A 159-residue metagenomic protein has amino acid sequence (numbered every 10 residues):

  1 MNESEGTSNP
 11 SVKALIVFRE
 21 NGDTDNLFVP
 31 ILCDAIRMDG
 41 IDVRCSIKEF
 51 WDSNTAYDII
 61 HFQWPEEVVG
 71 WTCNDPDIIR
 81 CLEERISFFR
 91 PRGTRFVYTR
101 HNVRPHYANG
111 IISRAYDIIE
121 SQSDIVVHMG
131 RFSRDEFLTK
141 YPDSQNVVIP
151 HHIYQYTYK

Functional and structural regions predicted by a protein language model:
M1-E49, Y57: N-terminal subdomain of nucleotide-sugar transferases
A14-E20, I78, R85-T94, Y141-H151: P-loop/Walker A phosphate-binding loop and immediately adjacent motor/lid segment at beta-alpha junctions
D23-L27, S53, V68-W71, R104-N109 (+2 more regions): Short catalytic/ligand-binding loop motif for oxyanion handling, primarily in non-cytosolic enzymes, centered on
I36-V43, N74-P76, N102-A108: Short, flexible loop segments at the rims of nucleotide/cofactor-binding pockets, characterized by
I41, D52-I79, V97: Short N-terminal targeting/anchoring amphipathic segment
Q63-W64, R100-V103, R131, P150-H152: Histidine-centered beta-alpha loop that forms part of the nucleotide-sugar donor binding/catalytic region in diverse
R80-R95, R104-V126: Membrane-proximal helix-turn-helix segments that form the acceptor-binding/catalytic region of lipid-linked
S121-L138, P142-Y158: Donor nucleotide-sugar binding/catalytic pocket of nucleotide-sugar-dependent glycosyltransferases
